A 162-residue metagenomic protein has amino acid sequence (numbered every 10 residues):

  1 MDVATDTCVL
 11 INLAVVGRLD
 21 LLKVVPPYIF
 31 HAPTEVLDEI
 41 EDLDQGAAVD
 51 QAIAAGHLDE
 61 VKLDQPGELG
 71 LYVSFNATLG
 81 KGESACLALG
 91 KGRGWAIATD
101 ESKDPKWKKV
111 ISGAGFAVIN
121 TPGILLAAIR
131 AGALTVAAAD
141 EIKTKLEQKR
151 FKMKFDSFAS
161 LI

Functional and structural regions predicted by a protein language model:
D2-T5, L13-L63, I119-L126: PIN/NYN-family metal-dependent endoribonuclease catalytic core
T5-C8, T34, A98-E101: Short His-Asn-centered micro-motif
D6, V73-S74, S112: Short, contiguous strand/loop micro-motifs
V9, V36-L37, C86, K103-D104 (+1 more regions): Alpha-helix capping/helix-boundary segments
A32, P105-I162: Acidic, PIN/NYN-like endoribonuclease modules and their adjacent C-terminal/linker elements
Q45-A48, S74-T78, R130-D140: Short, surface-exposed amphipathic charged segments that create phosphate/polyanion-binding patches used for binding
D59-R93, D100: Helix-adjacent hinge/juxtasegments
E83-T121: Acidic, metal-binding active-site segment of PIN/NYN-like and related structure-specific nucleases
